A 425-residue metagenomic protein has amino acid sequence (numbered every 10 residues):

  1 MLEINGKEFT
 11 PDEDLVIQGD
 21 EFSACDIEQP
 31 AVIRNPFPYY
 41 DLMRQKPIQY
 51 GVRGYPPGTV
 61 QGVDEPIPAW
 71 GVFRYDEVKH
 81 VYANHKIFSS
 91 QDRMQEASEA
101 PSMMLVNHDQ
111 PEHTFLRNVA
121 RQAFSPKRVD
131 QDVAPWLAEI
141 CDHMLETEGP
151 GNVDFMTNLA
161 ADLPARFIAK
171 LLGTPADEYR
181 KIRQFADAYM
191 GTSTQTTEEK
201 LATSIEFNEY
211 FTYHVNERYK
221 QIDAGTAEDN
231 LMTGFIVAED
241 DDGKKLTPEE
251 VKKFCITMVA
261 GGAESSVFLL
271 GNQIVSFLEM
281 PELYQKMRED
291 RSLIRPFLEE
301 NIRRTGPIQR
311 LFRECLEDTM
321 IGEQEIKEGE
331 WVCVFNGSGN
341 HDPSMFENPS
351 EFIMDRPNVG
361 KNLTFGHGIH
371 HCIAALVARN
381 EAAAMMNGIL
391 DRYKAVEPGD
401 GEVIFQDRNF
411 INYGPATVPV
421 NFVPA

Functional and structural regions predicted by a protein language model:
M1-A425: Cytochrome P450
